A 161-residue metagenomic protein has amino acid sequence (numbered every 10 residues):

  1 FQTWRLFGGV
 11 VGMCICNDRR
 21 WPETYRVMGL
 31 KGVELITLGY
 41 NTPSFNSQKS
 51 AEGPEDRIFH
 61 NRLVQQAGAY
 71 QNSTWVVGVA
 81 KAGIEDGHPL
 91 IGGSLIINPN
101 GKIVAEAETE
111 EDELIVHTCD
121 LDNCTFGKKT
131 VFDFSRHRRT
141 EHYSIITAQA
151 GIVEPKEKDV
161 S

Functional and structural regions predicted by a protein language model:
F1-T3, W21, Y143: Aromatic-residue hotspot detector
T3, D18, F134-H137: Intrinsically disordered, low-complexity sequence elements enriched in Ser/Thr/Gly/Pro
T3-G12, E34-L35: Beta-strand-turn-beta hairpins that frame and shape the catalytic cleft of phosphate-ester-processing enzymes
G8, N17, L121-N123: Non-catalytic surface loops within mature trypsin-like serine protease
G12-I15, T147: Short, well-ordered beta-strand elements within core beta-sheets of diverse protein domains
C16-L114: CN hydrolase (nitrilase-like) catalytic-core segments centered on the catalytic cysteine and neighboring Lys/Glu
T74-S161: C-terminal beta-strand edge segments of enzyme domains
